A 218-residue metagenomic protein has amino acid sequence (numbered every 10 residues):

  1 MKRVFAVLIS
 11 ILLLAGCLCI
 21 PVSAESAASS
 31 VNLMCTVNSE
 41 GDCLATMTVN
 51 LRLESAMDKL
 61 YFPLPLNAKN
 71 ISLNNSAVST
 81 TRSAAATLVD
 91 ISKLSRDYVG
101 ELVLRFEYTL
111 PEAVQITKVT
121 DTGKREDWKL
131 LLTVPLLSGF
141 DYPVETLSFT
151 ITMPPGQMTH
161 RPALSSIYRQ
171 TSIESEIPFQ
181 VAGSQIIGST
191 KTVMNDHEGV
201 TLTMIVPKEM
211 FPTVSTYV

Functional and structural regions predicted by a protein language model:
M1-I9: Bacterial N-terminal signal peptides that target proteins for export
L8-C17: Bacterial N-terminal signal peptides
I20-V218: Lumenal/extracellular ectodomains and adaptor appendage modules of the eukaryotic vesicle/secretory system
